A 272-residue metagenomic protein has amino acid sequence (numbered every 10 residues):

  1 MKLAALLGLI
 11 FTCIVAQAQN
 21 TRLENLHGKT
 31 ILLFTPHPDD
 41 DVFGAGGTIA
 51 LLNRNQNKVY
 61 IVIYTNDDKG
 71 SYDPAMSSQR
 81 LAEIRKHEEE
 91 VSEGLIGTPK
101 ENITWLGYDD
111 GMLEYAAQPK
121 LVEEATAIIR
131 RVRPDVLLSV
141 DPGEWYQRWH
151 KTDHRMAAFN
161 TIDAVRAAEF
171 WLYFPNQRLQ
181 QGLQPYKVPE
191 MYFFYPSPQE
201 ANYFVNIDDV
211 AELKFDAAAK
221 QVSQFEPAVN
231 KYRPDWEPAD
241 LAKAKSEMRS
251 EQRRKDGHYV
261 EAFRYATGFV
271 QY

Functional and structural regions predicted by a protein language model:
M1-G8: Sec-dependent signal peptide recognition, specifically the positively charged N-region followed immediately by
A5, V42-G44, M156: Hydrophobic side chains within alpha-helical segments
L9-Q17: Hydrophobic h-region of N-terminal signal peptides that target proteins for export in Gram-negative bacteria
A18-V132: Active-site rim/loop-helix segments in enzyme catalytic domains that contact anionic ligands
Q19-F34, P119-Y272: Metal-dependent de-N-acetylase/amidase catalytic core
